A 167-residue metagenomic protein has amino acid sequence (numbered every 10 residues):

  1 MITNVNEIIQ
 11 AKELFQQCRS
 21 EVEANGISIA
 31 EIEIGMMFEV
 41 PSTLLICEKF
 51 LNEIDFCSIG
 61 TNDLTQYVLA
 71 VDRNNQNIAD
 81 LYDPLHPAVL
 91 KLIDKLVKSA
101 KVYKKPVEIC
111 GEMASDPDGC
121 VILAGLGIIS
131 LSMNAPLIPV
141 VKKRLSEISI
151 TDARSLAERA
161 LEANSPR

Functional and structural regions predicted by a protein language model:
M1-R167: Conserved alpha/beta-domain cores
